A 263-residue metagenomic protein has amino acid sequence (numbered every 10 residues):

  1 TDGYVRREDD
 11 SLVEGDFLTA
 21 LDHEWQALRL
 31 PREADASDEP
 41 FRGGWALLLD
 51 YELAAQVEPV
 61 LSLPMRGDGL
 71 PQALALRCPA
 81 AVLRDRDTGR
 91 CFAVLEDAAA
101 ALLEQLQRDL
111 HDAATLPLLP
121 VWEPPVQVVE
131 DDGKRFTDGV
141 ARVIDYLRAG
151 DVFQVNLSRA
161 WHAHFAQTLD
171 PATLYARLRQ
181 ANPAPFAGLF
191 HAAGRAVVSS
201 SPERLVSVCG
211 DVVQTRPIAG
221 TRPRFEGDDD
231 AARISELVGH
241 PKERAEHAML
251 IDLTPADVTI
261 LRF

Functional and structural regions predicted by a protein language model:
T1-F263: Extended alpha-helical targeting/anchoring segments, especially N-terminal organellar/secretory targeting helices
